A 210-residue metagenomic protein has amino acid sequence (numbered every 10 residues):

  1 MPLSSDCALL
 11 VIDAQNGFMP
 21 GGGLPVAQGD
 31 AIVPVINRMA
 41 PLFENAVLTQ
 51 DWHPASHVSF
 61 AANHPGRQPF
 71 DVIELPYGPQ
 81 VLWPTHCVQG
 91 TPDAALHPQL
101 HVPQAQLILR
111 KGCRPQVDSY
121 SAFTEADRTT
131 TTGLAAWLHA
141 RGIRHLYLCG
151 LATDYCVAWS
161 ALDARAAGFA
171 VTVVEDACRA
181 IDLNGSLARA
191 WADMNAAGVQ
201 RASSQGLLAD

Functional and structural regions predicted by a protein language model:
P2-L9: Extreme N-terminal starter segment of soluble prokaryotic enzymes
I12, Q50, E175: Active-site flanking residues adjacent to catalytic metal/cofactor-binding acidic residues
P20-Q28, A122-A126: Short glycine-enriched, charge-decorated loop/helix-capping segments at active-site entrances that position
P34-H145: Active-site alpha/beta core segments
I36-M39, Y155-G168: Histidine-anchored nucleotide/phosphate-binding helix
L109-G112, V174, A202: Hydrophobic residues at beta-strand termini and immediately following loops that shape nucleotide-binding pockets
V173-L187: Short, flexible loop segments at boundaries between secondary-structure elements
Q200-A209: Short acidic-hydrophobic, aromatic-tinged amphipathic segments that line or gate anion-handling sites
